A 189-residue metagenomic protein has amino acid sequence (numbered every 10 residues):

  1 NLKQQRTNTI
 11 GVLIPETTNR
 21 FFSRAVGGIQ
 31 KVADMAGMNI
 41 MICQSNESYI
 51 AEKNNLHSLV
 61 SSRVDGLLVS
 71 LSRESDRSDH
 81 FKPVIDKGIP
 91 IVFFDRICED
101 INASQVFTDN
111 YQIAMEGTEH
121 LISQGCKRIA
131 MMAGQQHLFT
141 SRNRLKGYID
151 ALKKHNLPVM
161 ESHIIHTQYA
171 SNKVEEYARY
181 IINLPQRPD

Functional and structural regions predicted by a protein language model:
N1-G27, M35-M38, N46-E47, S58-S61: N-terminal helix-turn-helix/winged-helix DNA-binding helices and compositionally similar short basic alpha-helical
E16, S45-E47, E74, Y111 (+1 more regions): Short, surface-exposed acidic/glycine-rich loop or hinge patches that mediate macromolecular interfaces
G28-N39, I50, N54-R63, K82-D189: Bacterial carbohydrate/catabolite-sensing allosteric modules
S45, L71-E74, R96-I97, A133: Short secondary-structure boundary segments
L67: Intrinsically disordered, low-complexity polar regions and short flexible loop motifs
D79: Adenylate-forming
